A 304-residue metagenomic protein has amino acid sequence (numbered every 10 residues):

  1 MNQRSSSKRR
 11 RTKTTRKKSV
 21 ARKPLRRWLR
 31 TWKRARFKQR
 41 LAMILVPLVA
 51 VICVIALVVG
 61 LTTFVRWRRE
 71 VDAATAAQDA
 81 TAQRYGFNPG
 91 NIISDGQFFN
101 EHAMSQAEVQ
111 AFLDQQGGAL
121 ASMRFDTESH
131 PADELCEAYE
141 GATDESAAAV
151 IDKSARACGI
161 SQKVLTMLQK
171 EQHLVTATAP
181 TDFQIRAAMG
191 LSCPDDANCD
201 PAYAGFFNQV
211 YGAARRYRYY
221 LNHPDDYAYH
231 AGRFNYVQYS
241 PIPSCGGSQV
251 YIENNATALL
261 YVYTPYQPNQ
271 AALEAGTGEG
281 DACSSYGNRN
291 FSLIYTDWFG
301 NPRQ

Functional and structural regions predicted by a protein language model:
N2-R10, T14, R26-R27, Q39-A42 (+2 more regions): A contiguous binding-surface segment within folded domains or other stable secondary-structure elements
N2-R9, P24-I92, Q97-A103, P194-Q304: Non-catalytic cell-wall polysaccharide-engagement segments
T14-A21: Membrane pore-forming effector domains from diverse proteins
C53, G159, Q169: Functionally constrained cores in energy, signaling, and assembly domains
I93, Q97-V150, Q162-Q249: Peptidoglycan-targeting cell-wall enzymes and recognition modules
K153-S154: Residues within well-ordered alpha helices
A157-S161, N254: Extracellular/periplasmic catalytic domains that process cell-envelope and extracellular macromolecules
